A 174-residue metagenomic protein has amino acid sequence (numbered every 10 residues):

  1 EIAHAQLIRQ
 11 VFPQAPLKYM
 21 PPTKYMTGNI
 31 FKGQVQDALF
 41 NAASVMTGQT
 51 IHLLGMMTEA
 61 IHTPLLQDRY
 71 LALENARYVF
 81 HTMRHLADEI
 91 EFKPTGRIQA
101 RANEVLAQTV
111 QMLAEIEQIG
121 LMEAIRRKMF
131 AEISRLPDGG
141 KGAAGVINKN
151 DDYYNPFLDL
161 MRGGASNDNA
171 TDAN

Functional and structural regions predicted by a protein language model:
E1-N174: Anaerobic metallocofactor- and corrinoid-dependent redox/one-carbon enzyme cores, especially those from methanogenesis
